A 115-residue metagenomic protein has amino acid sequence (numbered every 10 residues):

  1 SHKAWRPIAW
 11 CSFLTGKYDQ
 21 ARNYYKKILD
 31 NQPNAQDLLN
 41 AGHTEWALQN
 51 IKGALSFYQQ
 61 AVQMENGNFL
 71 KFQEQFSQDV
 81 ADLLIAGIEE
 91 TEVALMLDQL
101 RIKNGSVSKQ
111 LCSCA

Functional and structural regions predicted by a protein language model:
G67-A115: Terminal, low-structured helical/coil segments at or just beyond the last alpha-helical repeat
